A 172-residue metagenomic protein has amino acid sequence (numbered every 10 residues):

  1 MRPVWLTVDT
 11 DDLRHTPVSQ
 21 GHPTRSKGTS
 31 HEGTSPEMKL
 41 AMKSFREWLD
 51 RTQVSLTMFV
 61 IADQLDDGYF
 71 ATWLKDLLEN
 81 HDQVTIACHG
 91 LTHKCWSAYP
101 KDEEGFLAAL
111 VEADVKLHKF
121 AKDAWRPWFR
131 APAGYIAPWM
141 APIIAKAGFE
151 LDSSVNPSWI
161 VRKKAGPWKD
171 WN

Functional and structural regions predicted by a protein language model:
M1-W128, A133-N172: Catalytic alpha-helical scaffold of carbohydrate-active enzymes acting on polysaccharides/glycoconjugates
